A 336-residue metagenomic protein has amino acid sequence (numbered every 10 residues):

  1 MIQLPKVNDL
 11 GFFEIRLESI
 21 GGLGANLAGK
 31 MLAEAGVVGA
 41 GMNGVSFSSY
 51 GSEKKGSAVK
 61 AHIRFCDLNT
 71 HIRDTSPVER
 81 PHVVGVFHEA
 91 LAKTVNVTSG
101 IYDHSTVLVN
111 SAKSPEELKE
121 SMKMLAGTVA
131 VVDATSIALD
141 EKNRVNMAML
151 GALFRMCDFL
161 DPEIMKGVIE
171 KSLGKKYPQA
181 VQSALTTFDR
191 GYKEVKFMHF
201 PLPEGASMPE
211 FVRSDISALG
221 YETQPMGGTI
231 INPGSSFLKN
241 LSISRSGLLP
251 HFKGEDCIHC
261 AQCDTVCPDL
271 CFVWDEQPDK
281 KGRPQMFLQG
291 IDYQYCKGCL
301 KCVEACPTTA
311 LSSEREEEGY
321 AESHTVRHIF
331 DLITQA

Functional and structural regions predicted by a protein language model:
M1-F237, L241, E255, R315 (+2 more regions): Active-site cofactor/cluster-binding pocket
I20, K253-C257, D269, Y293 (+1 more regions): Aromatic-flanked redox-active Cys/Sec active sites in thiol-based oxidoreductases, especially the WC-centered
V107-V109, M122-L125, V273-Q277, P284-G290: A contiguous binding-surface segment within folded domains or other stable secondary-structure elements
T187, L288-A305, T309, I329-A336: Short Fe-S-cluster ligation motifs
P225-L249, T265-F287: Short, charged low-complexity linear segments at domain edges
L249, G254-D264, Y293-V303: Residues immediately within or flanking Cys/His clusters that coordinate Zn2+ in small zinc-binding modules
Q262-G282, G290, K301-G319: Iron-sulfur cluster-binding cysteine motifs and their immediate structural context in ferredoxin-like electron-transfer
